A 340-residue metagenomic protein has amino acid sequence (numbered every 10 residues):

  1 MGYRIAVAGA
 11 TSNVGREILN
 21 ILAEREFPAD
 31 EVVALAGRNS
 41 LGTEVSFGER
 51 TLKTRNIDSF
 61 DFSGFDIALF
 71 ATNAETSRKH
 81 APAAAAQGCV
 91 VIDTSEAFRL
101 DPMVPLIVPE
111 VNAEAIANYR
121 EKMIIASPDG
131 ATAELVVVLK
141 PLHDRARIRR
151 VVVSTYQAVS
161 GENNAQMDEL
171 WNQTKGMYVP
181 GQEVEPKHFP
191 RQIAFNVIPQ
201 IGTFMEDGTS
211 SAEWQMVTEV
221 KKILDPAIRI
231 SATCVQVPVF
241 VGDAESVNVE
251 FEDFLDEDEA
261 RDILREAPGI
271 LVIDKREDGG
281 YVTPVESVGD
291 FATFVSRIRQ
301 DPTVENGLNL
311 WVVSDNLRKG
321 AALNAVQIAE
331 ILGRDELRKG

Functional and structural regions predicted by a protein language model:
M1-I193, R229, D262, T293-F294 (+4 more regions): N-terminal Rossmann-like NAD(P) cofactor-binding subdomain of oxidoreductases, focused on the glycine-rich
L19, V217-K221, R261, R265: Generic solvent-exposed, charged/amphipathic alpha-helical segments that serve as macromolecular interface scaffolds
R38-S40, G130-A131, T155-E162, V197-F204 (+2 more regions): Glycine-rich beta-alpha junction loops
Y119-A126, N196-D207, L310-V312: Helix-loop-beta segment of a Rossmann-like dinucleotide-binding subdomain
E162-N163, E206, G320-A321: Short helix/loop capping segments that flank catalytic or ligand/cofactor-binding pockets
P190-F240: Oxyanion-binding "anion nests"
I228-G340: C-terminal active-site/capping subdomain that shapes the small-molecule cofactor and substrate pocket of enzyme
